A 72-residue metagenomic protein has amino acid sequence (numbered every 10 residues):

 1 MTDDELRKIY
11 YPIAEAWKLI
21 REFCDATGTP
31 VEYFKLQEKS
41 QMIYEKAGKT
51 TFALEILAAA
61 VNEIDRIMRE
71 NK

Functional and structural regions predicted by a protein language model:
M1-P30: N-terminal acidic leader/helix
T2-L6, Y10, S40, Y44-L54: Short, structured coil/loop segments at alpha-helix boundaries
I9-L19, L36-K39, I43, A60-I67: Amphipathic alpha-helices that form helix-helix packing interfaces
D25, V31-K35, K72: Non-catalytic effector/regulatory segments
P30-E38, L54, A58: Short, charged, amphipathic alpha-helical segments
E45-N71: Short, charged early-sequence alpha-helical segments and their helix-coil boundaries
